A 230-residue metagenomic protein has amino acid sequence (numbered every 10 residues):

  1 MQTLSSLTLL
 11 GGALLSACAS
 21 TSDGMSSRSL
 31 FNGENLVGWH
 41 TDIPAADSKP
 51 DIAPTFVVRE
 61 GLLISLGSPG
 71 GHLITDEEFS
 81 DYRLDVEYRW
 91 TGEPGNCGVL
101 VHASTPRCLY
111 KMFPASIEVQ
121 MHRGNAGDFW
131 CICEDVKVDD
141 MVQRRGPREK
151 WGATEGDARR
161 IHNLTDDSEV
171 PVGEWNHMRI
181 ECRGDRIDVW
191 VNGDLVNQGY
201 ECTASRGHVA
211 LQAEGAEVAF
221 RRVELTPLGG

Functional and structural regions predicted by a protein language model:
S5-S16: Bacterial N-terminal signal peptides
A19-G230: Carbohydrate-interacting regions of secretory-pathway proteins
